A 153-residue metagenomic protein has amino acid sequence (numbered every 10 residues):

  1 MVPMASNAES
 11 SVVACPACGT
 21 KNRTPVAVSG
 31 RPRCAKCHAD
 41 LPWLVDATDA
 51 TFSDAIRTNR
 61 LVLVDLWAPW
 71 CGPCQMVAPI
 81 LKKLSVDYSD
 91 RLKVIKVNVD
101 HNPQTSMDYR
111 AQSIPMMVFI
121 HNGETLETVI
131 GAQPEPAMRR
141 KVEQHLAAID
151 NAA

Functional and structural regions predicted by a protein language model:
S10-V13, R31, A68: Residues immediately within or flanking Cys/His clusters that coordinate Zn2+ in small zinc-binding modules
C15-C18, C34-C37: Short cysteine-rich clusters marking metal-coordination/redox-active sites
N22, D40-L41, A78: Cys/His-rich microdomains that often coordinate metals
T24-P32: Short linker/helix segments within small regulatory modules
V45-V62: A short beta-strand-turn-helix
A47, L66, V77-Q104, A111: Thiol-based oxidoreductase modules, predominantly thioredoxin-like and allied folds used for disulfide exchange
R60, W67-W70, S113: Short pre-active-site segment immediately N-terminal to redox-active cysteine/selenocysteine motifs in thiol-based
S113-A152: Non-catalytic, surface beta->alpha helical segment in thiol-disulfide oxidoreductase systems
